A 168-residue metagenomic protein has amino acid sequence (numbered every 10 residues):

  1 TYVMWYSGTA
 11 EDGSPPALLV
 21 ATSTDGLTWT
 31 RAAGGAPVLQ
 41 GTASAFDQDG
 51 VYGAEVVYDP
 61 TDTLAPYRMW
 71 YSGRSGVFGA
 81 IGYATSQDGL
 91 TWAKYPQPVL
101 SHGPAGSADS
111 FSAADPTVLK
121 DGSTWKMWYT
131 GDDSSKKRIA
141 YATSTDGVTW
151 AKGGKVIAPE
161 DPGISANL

Functional and structural regions predicted by a protein language model:
T1-L168: Carbohydrate-active catalytic/glycan-binding domains of CAZyme proteins, especially the secreted or lumenal ectodomains
